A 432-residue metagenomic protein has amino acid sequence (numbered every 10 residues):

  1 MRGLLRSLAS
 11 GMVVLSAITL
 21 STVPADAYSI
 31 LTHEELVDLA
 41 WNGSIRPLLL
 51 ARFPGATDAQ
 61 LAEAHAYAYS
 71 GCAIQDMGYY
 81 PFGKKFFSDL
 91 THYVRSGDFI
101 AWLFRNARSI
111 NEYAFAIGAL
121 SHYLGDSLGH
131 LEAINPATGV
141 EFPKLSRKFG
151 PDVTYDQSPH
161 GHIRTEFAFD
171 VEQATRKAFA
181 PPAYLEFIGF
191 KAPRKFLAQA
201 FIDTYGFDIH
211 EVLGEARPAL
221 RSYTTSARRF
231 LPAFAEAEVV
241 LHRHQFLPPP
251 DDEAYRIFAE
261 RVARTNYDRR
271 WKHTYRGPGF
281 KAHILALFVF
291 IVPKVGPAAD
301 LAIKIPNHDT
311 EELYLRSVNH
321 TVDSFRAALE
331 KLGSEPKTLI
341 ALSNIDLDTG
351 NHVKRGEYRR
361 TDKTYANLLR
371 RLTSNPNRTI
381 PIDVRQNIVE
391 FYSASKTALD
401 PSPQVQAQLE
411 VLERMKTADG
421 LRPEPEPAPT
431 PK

Functional and structural regions predicted by a protein language model:
M1-M12: Bacterial N-terminal signal peptides that target proteins for export
R2, H122, R221-T225: Well-ordered, non-transmembrane segments within structured domains
G11-L15, A119: Alpha-helical transmembrane spans of integral membrane proteins, capturing the lipid-embedded, hydrophobic core of TM
L15-A25: C-terminal segment of classical bacterial N-terminal signal peptides
V23-A114, S127-E211, V240-H244, D251-K432: N-terminal, motif-rich segments that launch catalysis or mediate targeting to/interaction with membranes, typified by
A119, Y123-S127: Catalytic glutamate of the conserved HExxH
F207-T224: A surface/extracellular/periplasmic glyco- and lipid-processing/surface-interacting theme
R221-P248: Extended, H/D-rich, highly charged conserved domains that either
